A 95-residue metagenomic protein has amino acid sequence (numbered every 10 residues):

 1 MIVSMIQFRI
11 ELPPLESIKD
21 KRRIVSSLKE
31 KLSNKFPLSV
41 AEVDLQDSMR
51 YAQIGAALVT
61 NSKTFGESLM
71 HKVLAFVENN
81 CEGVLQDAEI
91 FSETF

Functional and structural regions predicted by a protein language model:
V3, A41-N61, E93-F95: Short, charge-patterned binding micro-sites
S4-L12: Short glycine-/aliphatic-rich beta-strand segments at the starts of folded cytosolic domains
M5, S26, K31-A41, G66-E67: Amphipathic alpha-helical assembly/interaction segments
L12-S17, T60-S62: A generic structural motif
K21: C-terminal binding/interaction regions
F36, A52, V84-Q86: Residue-level signal for beta-strand positions within conserved beta-sheet cores that form or flank
L38-D44, Q86-E89: A short linear hydrophobic-aromatic micro-motif
V59-F95: C-terminal structural segments of small proteins and small subunits
